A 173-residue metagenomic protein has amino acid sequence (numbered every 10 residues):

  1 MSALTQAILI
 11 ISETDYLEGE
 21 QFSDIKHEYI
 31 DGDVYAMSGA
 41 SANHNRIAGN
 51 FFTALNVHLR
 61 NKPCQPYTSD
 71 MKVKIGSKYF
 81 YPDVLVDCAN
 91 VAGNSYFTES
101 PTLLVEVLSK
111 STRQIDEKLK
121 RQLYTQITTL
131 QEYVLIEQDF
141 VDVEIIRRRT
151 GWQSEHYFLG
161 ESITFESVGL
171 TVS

Functional and structural regions predicted by a protein language model:
M1-V172: Gly/Pro/Ser/Thr-rich low-complexity, intrinsically disordered segments predominantly at protein N-termini
